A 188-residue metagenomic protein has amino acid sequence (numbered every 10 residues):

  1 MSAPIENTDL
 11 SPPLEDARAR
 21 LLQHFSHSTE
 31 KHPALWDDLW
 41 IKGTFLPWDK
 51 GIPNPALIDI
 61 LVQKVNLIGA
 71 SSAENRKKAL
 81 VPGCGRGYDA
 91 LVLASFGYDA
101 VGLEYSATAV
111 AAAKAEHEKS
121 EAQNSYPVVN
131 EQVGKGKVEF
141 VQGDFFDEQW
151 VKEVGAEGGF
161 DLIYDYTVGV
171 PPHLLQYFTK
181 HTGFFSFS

Functional and structural regions predicted by a protein language model:
S2-N75: S-adenosyl-L-methionine
A73-G85: Conserved class I S-adenosyl-L-methionine
R86-Y98: Conserved SAM-binding loop of SAM-dependent methyltransferases across substrates and taxa, primarily the Class I
D99-E104: Conserved SAM-binding motif I beta-strand of class I
S106-T108: Conserved SAM/SAH-binding beta-strand->alpha-helix loop
A115-G155: S-adenosyl-L-methionine
G158-Q176: A short SAM/SAH-binding and catalytic strip from SAM-dependent methyltransferases
T182-S188: Conserved beta-strand signature within the Rossmann-like core of class I S-adenosyl-L-methionine
